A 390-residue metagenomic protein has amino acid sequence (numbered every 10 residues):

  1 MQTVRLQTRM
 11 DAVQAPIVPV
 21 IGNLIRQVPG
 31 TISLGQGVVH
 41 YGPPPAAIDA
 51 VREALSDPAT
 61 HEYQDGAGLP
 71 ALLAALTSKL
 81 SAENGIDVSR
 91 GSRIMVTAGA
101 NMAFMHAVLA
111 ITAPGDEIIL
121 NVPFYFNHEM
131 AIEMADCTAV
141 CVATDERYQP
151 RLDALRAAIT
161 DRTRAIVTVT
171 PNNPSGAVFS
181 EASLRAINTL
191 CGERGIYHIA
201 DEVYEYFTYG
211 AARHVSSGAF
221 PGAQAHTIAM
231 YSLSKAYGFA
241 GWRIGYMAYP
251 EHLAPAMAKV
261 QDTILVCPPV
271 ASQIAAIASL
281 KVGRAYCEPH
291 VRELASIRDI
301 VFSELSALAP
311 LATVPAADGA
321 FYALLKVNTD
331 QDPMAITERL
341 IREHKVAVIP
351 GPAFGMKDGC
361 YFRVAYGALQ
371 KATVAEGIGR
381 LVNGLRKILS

Functional and structural regions predicted by a protein language model:
R9-A98, H106, S279-V282, A347 (+1 more regions): N-terminal small-domain helix-loop-helix segment of the aminotransferase-like
V28, A135, E193-R194, H344 (+1 more regions): Helix C-cap/helix->beta junction micro-motif
L109-T168: PLP-dependent aminotransferase-like
D116, C137, E193-Y197, A223-A225: A short helix->loop->beta-strand "cap" motif at the edges of active sites that frequently abuts
E146-A211: Active-site phosphate-binding strand-loop segment of PLP-dependent enzymes
F220, A225-A295, F302-E304, L385: Conserved core segment of the aminotransferase class I/II
I277, E293-F302, V314-K326, D358: Conserved glycine-rich beta-strand-loop-beta hairpin in the small C-terminal domain of fold type I
R339-V348, F354-S390: PLP-dependent enzyme catalytic core of the Aspartate aminotransferase-like
